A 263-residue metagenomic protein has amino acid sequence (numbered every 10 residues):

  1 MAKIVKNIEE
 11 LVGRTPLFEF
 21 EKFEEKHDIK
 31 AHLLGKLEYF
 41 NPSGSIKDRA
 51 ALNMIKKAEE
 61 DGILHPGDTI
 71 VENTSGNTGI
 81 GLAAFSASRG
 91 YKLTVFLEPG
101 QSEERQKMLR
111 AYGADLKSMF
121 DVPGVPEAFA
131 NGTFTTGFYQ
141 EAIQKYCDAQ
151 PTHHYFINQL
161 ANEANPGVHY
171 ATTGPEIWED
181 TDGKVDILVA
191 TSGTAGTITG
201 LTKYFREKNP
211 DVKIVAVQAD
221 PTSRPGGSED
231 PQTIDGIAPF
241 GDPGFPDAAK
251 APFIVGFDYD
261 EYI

Functional and structural regions predicted by a protein language model:
M1-I263: PLP-dependent amino-acid enzyme catalytic core
